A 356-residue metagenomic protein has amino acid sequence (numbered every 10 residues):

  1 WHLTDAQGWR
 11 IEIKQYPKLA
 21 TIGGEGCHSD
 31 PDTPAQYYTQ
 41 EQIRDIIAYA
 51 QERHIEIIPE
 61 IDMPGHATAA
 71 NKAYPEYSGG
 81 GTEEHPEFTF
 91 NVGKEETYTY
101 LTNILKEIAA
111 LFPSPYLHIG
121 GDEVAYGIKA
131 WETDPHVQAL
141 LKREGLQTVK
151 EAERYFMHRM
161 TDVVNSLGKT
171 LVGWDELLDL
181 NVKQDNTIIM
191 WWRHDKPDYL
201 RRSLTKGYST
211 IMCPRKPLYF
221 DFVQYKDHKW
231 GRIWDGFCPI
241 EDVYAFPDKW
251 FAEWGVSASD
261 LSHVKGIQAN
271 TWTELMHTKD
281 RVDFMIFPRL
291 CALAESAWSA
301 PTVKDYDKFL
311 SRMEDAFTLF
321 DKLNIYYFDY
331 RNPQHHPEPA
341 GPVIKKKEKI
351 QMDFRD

Functional and structural regions predicted by a protein language model:
W1-K169: Substrate-binding cleft of carbohydrate-active enzyme catalytic domains
D45, H54, Y98-Y116, E123 (+1 more regions): Substrate-binding groove of N-acetylhexosamine-processing glycoside hydrolases
